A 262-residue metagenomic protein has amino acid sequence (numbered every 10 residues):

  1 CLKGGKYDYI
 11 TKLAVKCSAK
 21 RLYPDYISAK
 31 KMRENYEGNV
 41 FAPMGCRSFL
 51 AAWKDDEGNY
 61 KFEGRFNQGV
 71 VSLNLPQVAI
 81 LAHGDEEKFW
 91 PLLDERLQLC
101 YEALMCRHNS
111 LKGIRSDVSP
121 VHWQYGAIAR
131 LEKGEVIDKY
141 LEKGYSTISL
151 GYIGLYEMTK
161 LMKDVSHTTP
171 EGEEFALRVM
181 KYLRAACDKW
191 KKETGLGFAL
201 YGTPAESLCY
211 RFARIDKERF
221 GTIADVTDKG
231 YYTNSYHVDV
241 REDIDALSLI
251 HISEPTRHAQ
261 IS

Functional and structural regions predicted by a protein language model:
C1-G144, V165, T169-L249, S253 (+2 more regions): Conserved catalytic cores of very large enzyme subunits
G144-M158: Conserved phosphate/anionic-ligand binding catalytic regions in large, soluble enzymes, centered on
